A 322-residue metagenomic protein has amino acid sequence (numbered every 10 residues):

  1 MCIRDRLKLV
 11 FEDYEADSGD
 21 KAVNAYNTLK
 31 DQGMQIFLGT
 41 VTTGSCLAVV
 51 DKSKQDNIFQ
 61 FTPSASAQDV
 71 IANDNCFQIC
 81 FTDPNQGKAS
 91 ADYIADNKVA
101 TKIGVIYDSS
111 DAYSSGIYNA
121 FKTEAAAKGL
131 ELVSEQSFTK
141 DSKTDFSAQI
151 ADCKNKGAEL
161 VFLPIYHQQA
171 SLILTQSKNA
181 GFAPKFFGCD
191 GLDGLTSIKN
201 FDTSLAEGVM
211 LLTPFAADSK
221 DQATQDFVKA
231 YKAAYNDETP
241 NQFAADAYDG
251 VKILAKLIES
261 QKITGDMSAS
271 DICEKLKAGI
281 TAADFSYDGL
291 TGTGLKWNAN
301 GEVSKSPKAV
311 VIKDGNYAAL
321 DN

Functional and structural regions predicted by a protein language model:
M1-N322: Extracytosolic ligand-binding ectodomains
